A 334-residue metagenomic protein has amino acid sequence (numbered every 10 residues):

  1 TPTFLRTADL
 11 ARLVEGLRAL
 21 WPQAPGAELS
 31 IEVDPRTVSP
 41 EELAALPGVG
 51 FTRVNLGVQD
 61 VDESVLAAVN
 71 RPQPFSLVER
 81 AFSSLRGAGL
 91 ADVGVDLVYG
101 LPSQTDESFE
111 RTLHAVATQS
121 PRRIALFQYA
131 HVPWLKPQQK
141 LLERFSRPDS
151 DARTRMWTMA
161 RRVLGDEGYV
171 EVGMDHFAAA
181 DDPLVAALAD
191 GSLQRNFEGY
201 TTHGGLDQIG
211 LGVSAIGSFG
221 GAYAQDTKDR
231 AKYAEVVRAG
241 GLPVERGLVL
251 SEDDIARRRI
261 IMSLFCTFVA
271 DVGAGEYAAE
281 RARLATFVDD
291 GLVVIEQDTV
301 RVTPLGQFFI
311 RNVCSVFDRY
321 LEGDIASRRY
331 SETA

Functional and structural regions predicted by a protein language model:
T1-A274, R328, T333: C-terminal scaffold of the Radical SAM
G16, T286, V316: Solvent-exposed, charged/polar functional surfaces in cytosolic regulatory/catalytic domains
Y233-V236, S263, R283, V316 (+1 more regions): Residues that form generic nucleotide/phosphate-binding pockets
E276-D289: Short amphipathic alpha-helical interaction segments
V288-D298: A short, conserved structural fragment
T299-T303: Minor-groove-contacting beta-hairpin "wing" of winged helix-turn-helix DNA-binding domains
L305-A334: Short, amphipathic alpha-helical interaction segments positioned at domain boundaries
